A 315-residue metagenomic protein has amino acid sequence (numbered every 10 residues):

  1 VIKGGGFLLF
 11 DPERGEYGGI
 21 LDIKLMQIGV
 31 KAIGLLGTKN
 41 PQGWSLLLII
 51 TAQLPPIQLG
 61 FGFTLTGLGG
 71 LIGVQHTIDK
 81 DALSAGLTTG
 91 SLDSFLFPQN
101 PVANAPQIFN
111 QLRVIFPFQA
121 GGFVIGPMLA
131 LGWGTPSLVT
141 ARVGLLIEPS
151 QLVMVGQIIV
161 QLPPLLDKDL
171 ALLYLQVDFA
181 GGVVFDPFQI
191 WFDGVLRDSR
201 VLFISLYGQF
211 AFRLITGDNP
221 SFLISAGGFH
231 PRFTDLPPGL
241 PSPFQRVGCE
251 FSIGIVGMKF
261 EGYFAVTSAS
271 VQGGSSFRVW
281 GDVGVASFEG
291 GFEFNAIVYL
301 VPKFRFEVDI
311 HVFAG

Functional and structural regions predicted by a protein language model:
V1-G315: Extended assembly/interaction regions that build large supramolecular complexes
